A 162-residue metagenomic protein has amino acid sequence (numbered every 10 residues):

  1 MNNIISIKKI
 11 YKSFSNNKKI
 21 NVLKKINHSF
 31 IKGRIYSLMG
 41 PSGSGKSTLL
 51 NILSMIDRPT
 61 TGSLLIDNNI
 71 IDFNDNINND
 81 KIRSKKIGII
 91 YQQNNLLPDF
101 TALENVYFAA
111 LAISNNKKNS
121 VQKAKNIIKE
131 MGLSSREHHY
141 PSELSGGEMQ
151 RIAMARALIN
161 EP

Functional and structural regions predicted by a protein language model:
M39-P41: The feature captures the beta-strand-to-loop junction immediately N-terminal to the Walker
S54: Helix-to-loop junction immediately C-terminal to a conserved catalytic motif
G62-F73: Conserved ABC transporter NBD signature motif
I71-G88: ABC ATPase NBD coupling module
F100-A109: Short coil-to-helix segment of the ABC ATPase nucleotide-binding domain corresponding to the Q-loop/switch region
Y140-L144, E148-M149: Conserved ABC ATPase signature
E161: Conserved catalytic motifs of ABC-family nucleotide-binding domains
